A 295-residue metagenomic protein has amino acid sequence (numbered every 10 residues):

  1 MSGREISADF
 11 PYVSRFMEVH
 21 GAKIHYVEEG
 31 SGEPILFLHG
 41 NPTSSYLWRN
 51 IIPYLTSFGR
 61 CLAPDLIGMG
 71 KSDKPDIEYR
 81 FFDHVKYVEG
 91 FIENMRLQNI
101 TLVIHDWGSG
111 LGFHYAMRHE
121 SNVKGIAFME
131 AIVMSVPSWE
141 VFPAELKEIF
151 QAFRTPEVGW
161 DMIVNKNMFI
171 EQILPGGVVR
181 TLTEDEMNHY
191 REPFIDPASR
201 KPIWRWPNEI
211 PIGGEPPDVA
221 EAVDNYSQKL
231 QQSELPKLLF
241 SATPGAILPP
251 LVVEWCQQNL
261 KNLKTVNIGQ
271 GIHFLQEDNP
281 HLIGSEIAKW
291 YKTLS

Functional and structural regions predicted by a protein language model:
S2-F16, K23-Y26, P34, L47 (+6 more regions): Flexible "cap/lid" subdomain of the alpha/beta-hydrolase fold that forms the substrate-access gate
E33-H39: Short beta-strand element of the alpha/beta-hydrolase
G40, D278-N279: Active-site helix-initiating loop/hinge in glycosyltransferases
N41-I52: The serine-hydrolase catalytic nucleophile loop
T56-D65: Active-site machinery of serine-nucleophile hydrolases
